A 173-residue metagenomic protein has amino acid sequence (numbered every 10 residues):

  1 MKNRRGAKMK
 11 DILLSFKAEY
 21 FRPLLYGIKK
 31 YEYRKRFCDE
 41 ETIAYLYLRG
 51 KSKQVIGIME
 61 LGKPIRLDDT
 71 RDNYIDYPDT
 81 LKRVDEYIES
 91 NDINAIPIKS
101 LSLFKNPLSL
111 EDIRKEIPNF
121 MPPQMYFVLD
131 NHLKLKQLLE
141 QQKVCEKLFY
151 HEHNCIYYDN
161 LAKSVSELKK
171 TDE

Functional and structural regions predicted by a protein language model:
N3-F37, K53-I56, P64-E173: Contiguous surface segments at macromolecular interaction interfaces
F37-L46: Short coil-to-beta transition motif at edge beta-strands of beta-rich domains
L48-G50: Short acidic, glycine-rich loop/turn motifs
M59: GIY-YIG nuclease signature motif recognition
